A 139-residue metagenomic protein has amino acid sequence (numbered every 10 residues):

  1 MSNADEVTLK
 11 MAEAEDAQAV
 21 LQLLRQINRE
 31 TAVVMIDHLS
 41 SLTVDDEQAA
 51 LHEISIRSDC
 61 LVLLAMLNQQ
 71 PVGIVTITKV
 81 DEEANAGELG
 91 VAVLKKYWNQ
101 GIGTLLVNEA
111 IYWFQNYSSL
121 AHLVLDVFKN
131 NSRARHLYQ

Functional and structural regions predicted by a protein language model:
M1-N3: Short acidic N-proximal helix/loop "leader" segments that mark the beginning of a domain or an inter-domain linker
V7-Q22: A short beta-loop-alpha structural element at the N-terminal edge of CoA-dependent acyl/N-acetyltransferase catalytic
A14, Q26-L94, V107-N108, W113: Acetyl-CoA-dependent GNAT
A19, E88, R133: Amphipathic alpha-helical recognition patches that constitute DNA-binding helices
A86, F114-D126: Conserved GNAT acetyl-CoA-binding A-motif
Y97: Glycine-rich phosphate-binding loop
Q100, T104-L105, N116, K129-Q139: Conserved active-site alpha-helix within GNAT-family acetyltransferase domains
